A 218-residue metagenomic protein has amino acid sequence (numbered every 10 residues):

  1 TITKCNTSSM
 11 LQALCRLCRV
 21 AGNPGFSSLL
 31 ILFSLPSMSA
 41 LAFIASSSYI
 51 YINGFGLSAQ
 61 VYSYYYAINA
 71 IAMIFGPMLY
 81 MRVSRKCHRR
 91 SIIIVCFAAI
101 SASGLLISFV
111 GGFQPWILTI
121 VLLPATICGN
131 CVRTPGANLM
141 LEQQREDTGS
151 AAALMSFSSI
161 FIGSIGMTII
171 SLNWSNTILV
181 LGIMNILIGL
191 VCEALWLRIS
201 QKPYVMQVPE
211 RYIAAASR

Functional and structural regions predicted by a protein language model:
T1-L30: Juxtamembrane intracellular "pre-TM" segments in multi-pass secondary transporters
G22-A42, L123-P124: Pair of pore-lining "gating" transmembrane helices in MFS-fold secondary transporters
A45-Q60: Short amphipathic helix-loop junctions that connect adjacent transmembrane helices in Major Facilitator Superfamily/SLC
A59-Y66, A153: Small-residue hotspots at the loop-to-helix junctions and early N-terminal turns of transmembrane alpha-helices
F75-R89: Helix-to-loop junctions at the C-terminal end of transmembrane segments in multipass secondary transporters
R90-P135: C-terminal transmembrane helical hairpin of 12-TM major facilitator-type secondary transporters
L139-S175, M184-N185: A late C-terminal transmembrane helix in Major Facilitator Superfamily
I199-R218: Intrinsic disorder in cytosolic terminal tails and internal cytosolic loops of multi-pass membrane transporters
